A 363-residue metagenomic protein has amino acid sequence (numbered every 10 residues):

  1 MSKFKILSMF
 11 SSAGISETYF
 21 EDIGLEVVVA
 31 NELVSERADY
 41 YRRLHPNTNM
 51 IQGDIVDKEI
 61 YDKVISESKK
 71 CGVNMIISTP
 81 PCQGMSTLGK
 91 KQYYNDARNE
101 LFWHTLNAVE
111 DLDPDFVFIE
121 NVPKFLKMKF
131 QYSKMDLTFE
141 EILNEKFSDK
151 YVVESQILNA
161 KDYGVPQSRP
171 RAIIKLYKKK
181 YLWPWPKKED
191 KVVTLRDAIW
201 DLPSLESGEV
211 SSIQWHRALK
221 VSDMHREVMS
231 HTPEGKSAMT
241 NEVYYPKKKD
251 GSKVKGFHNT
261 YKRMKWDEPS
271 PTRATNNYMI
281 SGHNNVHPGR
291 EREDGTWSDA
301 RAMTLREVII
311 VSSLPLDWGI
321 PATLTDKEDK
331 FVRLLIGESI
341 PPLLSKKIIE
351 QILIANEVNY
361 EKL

Functional and structural regions predicted by a protein language model:
S2-L112, P123-F130, K134-D136: Core alpha/beta nucleotide-donor-binding catalytic domains of modification enzymes
M9, A30, Y163-Q167, K262 (+2 more regions): Aromatic-acidic/polar surface patches that form glycan- and anion
A13, D136, R171, E338-K346: Short alpha-helical patches at coil-to-helix transitions and adjacent helical residues in well-structured domains
F20, K146-S148, I352: Hydrophobic alpha-helical packing residues
V27, D115-F116, S270-T272: Beta-sheet entry/capping signal
K63-K70, C82-T260: Class I S-adenosyl-L-methionine
D223-L363: C-terminal target-recognition/interaction regions appended to catalytic cores
